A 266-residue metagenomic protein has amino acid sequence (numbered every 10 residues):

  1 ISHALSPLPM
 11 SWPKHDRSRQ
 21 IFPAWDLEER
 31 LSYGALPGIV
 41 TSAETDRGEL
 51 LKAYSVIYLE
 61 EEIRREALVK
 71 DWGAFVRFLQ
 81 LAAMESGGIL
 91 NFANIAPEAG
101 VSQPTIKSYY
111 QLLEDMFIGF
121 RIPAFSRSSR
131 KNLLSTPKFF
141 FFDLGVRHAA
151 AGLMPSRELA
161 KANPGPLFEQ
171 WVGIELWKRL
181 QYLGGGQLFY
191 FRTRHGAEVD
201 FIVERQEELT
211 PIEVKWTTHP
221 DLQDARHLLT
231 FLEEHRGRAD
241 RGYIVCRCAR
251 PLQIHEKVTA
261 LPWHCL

Functional and structural regions predicted by a protein language model:
I1-P13: Alpha-helical sensor/transducer elements of the RecA-like P-loop NTPase core
L8-P9, R247-L266: Domain-level recognition of nuclease-like catalytic cores that cleave nucleotide substrates
S11-V56, R65: Amphipathic alpha-helical "lid/sensor" segments that cap RecA-like P-loop NTPase cores
V40-L209: Accessory nucleic acid-recognition modules appended to NTPase machines
Q181-L183, T230-R238: Arginine/glycine-rich "motif VI" loop of SF2 helicases in the C-terminal RecA-like domain
R192, K215, V245-C246: Short beta-strand/turn micro-motifs composed of small residues that flank or help shape donor/cofactor-binding pockets
E204, P211-H219: Active-site ExK catalytic segment of metal-dependent nucleases
T218-L228: Active-site-adjacent loop/helix micro-motif of nuclease/hydrolase catalytic cores
